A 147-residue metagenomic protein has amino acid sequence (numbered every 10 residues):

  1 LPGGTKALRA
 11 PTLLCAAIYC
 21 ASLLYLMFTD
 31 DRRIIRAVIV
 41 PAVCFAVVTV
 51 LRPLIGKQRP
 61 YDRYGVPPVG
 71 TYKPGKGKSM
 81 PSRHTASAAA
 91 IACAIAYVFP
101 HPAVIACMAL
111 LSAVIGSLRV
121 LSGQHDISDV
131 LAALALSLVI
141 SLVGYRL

Functional and structural regions predicted by a protein language model:
L1-I35, V48-S79: N-terminal transmembrane-helix/juxtamembrane module of multi-pass inner/ER membrane proteins
L8-I18, P41, V104, M108-L111: Hydrophobic alpha-helical transmembrane segments of polytopic
A21, V43-V48, A92, V114: Alpha-helical transmembrane segments of polytopic integral membrane proteins, especially the permease/helical cores
S22-Y25, R32-V40, A103-C107, S128-A132: Alpha-helical transmembrane segments of integral membrane proteins
R36-C44, V48, R52, A133 (+1 more regions): Alpha-helical transmembrane segments in multi-pass membrane proteins
A46-L54, A113-V120: Transmembrane alpha-helical segments that form the membrane-embedded catalytic/substrate-channel core of multi-pass
G65-L147: Membrane-embedded catalytic cores of phosphoryl/pyrophosphoryl-handling enzymes
